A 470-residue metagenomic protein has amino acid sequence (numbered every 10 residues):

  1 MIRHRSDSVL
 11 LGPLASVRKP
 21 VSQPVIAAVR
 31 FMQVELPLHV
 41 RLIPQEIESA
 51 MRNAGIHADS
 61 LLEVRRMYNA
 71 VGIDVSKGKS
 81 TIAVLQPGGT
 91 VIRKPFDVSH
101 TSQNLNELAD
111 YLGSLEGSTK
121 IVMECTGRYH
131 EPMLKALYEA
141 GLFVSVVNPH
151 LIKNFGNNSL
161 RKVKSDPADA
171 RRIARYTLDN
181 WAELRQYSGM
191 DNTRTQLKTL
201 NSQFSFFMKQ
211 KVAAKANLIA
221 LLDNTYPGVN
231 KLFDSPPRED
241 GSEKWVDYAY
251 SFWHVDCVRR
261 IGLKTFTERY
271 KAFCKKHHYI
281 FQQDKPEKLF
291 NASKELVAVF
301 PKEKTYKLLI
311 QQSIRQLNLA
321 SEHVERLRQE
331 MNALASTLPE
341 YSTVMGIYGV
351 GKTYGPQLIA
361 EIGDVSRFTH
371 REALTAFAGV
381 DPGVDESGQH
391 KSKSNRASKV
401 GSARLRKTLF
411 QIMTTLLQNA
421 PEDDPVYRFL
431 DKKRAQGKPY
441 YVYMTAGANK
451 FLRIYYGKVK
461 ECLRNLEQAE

Functional and structural regions predicted by a protein language model:
I2, P13-R18, A28-R30: Short, low-complexity, intrinsically disordered N-terminal modules that encode targeting/processing signals
H4-D7: Intrinsic-disorder-associated, low-complexity terminal segments enriched in Asp/Asn/His/Tyr and depleted of Lys/Arg
V9-G12, K79: N-terminal compositionally biased or targeting/leader segments
S22-E470: A detector of single, family-specific signature residues that are central to catalytic or substrate-handling motifs
